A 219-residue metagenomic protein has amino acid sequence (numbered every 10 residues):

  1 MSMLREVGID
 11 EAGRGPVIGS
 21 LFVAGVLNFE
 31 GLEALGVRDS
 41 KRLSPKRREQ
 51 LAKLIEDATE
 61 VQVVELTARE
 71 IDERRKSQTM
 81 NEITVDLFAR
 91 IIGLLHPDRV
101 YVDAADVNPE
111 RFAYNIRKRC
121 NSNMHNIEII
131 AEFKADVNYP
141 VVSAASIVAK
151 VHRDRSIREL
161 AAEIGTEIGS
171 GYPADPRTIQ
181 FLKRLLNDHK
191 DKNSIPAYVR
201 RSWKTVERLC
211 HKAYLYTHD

Functional and structural regions predicted by a protein language model:
M1-D219: RNase H-like, Mg2+-dependent phosphodiesterase core, and more generally RNA phosphate-backbone-engaging helix-loop
